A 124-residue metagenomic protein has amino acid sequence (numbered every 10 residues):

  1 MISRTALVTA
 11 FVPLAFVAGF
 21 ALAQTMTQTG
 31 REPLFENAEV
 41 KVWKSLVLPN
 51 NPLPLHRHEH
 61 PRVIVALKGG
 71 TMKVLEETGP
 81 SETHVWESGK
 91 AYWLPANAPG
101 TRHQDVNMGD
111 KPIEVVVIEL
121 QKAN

Functional and structural regions predicted by a protein language model:
M1-R4: N-terminal secretory signal peptides that target proteins for export/translocation
T9-A21: Bacterial N-terminal signal peptides
T29-P54, E59-I64, V116-I118: A short glycine-rich, His/Asp/Glu-containing loop-to-beta-strand
E36-E39, G79-N97: Short acidic-glycine-tyrosine-enriched beta hairpin
S45, L53-R57, L75, T83-V85 (+1 more regions): Short histidine-centered beta-strand/loop micro-motifs that create catalytic or ligand/metal-coordination sites
N50-P54, K90-D105: Histidine-centered metal-chelating micro-motifs
H58-T78: Glycine- and acidic-residue-biased ligand/ion/polar-headgroup-sensing regions
A98-A123: Ligand-binding loop in jelly-roll beta-barrel domains
